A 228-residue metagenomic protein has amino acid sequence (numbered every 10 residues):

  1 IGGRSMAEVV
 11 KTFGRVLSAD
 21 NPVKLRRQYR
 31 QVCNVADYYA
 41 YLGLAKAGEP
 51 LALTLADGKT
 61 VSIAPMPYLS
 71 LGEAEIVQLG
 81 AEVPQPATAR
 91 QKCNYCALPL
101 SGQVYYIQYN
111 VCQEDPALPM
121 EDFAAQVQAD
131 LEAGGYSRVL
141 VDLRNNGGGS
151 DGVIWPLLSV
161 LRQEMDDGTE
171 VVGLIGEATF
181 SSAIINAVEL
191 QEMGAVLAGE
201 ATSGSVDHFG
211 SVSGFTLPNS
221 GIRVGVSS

Functional and structural regions predicted by a protein language model:
I1-R138, N145, D167: Flexible, low-complexity junctional segments that flank or bridge functional domains
A133, R138-L140, R144-S228: Conserved acidic, small-residue-rich alpha-beta core segments centered on
